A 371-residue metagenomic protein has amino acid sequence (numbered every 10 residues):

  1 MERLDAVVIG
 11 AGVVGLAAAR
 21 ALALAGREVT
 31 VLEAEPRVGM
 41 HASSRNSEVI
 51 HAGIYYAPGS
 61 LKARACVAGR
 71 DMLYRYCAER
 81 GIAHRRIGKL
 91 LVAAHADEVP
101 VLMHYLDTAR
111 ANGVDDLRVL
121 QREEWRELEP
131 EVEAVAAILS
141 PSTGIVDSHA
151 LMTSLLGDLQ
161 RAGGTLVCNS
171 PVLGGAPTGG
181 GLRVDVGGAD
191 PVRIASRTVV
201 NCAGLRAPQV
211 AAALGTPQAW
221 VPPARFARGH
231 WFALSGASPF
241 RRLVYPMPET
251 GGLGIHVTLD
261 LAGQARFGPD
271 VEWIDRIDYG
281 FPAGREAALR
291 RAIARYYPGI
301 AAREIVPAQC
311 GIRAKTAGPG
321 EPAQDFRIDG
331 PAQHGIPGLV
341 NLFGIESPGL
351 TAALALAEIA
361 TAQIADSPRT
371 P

Functional and structural regions predicted by a protein language model:
L4-V31: N-terminal Rossmann-like FAD-binding beta1-loop-alpha1 element of flavoenzymes
A21, A25, A323-P371: C-terminal lid/capping helical subdomain adjacent to the catalytic/cofactor pocket in oxidative enzymes
A21, I50, I82-R85, G180 (+3 more regions): Active-site substrate-recognition segment that forms the wall of the catalytic cavity or substrate channel
L24-R45: Glycine-rich FAD pyrophosphate-binding loop
E48-E124, A134, G254: Dinucleotide-binding Rossmann-like beta1-alpha1 core, especially the glycine-rich loop that anchors the ADP
Y55, T143-I145, E249-G252, L339-A353: Glycine-rich phosphate/pyrophosphate-binding beta-alpha loops
A57-A68, V92-V101, I138-G157, V167 (+2 more regions): Short beta-strand to alpha-helix junction loop
I138-T198: Helical element adjacent to the flavin cofactor pocket in flavoenzyme catalytic cores
